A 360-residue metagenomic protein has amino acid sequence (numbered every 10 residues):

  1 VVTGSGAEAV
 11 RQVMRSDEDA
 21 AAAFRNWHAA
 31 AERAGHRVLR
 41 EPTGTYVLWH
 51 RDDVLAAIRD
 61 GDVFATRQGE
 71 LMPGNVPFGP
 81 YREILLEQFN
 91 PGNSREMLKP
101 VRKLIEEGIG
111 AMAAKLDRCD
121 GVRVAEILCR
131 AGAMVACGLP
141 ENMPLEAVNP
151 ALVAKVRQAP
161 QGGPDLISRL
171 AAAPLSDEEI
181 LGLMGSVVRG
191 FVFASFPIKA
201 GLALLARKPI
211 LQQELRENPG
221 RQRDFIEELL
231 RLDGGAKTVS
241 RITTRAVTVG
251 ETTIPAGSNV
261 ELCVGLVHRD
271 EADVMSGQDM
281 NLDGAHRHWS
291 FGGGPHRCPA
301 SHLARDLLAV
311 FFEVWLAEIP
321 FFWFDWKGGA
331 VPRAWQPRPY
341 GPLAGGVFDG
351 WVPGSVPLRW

Functional and structural regions predicted by a protein language model:
V1-W360: Cytochrome P450
